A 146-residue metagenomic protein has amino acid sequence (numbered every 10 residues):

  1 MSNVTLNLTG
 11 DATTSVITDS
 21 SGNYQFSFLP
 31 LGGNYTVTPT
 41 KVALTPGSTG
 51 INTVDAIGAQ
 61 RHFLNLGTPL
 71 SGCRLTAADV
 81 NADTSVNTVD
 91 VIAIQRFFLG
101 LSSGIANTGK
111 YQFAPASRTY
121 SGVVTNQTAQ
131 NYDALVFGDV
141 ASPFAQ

Functional and structural regions predicted by a protein language model:
M1-Q146: Cellulosome-associated attachment modules in secreted, modular CAZymes
